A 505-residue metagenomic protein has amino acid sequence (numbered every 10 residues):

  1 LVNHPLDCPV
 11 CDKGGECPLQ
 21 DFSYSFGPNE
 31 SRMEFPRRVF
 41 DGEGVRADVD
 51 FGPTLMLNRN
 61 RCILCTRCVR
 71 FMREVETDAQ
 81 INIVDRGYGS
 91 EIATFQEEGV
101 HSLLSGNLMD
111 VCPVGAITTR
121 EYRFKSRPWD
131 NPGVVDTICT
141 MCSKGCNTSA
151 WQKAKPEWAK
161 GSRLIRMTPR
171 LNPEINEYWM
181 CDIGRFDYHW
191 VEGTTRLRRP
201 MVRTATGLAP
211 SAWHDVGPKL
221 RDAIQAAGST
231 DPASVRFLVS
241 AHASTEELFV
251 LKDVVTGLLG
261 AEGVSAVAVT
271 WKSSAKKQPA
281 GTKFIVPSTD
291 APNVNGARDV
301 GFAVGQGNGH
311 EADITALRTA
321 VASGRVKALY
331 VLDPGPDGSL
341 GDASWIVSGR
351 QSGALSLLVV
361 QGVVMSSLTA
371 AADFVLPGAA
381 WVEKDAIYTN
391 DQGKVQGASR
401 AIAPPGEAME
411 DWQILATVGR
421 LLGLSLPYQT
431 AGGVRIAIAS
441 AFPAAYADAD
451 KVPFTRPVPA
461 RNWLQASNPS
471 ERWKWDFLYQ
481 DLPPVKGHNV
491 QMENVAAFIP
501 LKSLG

Functional and structural regions predicted by a protein language model:
L1-T140, K144-T148: Fe-S ferredoxin-like electron-transfer domains and their immediately adjacent linker/connector regions across
V2-P5, N58-R59, L64-C65, V69-R70 (+7 more regions): Catalytic alpha/large subunits of respiratory electron-transfer oxidoreductases, centered on bis-MGD molybdoenzymes
H4-R46, I402-L464: N-terminal leader/propeptide and maturation segments of large enzyme subunits in energy/redox metabolism and hydrolases
I92-E97, V134, P377-A379, E383 (+1 more regions): Short beta-alpha connecting loops at secondary-structure transitions that line or flank enzyme active sites
L103, P405, M409, K474: Short, conserved micro-motifs enriched in small and acidic residues
R196-L197, D391-G393: Short intrinsically disordered coil segments
A386-T389: Membrane-interface amphipathic/re-entrant loop segments adjacent to transmembrane helices in multi-pass membrane
